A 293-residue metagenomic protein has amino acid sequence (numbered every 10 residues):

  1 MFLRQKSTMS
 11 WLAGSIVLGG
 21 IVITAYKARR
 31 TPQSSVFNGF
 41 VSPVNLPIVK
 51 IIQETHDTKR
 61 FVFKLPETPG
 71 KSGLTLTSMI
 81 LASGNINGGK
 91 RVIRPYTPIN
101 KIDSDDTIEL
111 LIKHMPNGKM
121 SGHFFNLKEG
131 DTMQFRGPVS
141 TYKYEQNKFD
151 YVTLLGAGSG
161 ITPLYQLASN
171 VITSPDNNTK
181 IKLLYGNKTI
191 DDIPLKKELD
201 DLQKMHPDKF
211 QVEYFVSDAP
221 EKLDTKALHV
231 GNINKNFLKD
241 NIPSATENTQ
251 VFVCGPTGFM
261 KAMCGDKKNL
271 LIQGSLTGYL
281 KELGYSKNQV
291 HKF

Functional and structural regions predicted by a protein language model:
M1-L12, Y26-G39: Short amphipathic, positively biased membrane-proximal segments that drive organelle/inner-membrane targeting
F2-V22, L184, T189-F293: Reductase modules of NAD(P)H-dependent flavoproteins
Q33-D131, T189, S217-D218: Ferredoxin-reductase
T77, G160, P256: Short, conserved phosphate/pyrophosphate- and ester-handling motifs at nucleotide-, phospho-/glycolipid
G137-K148: A short, basic/flexible loop-to-alpha-helix module at the beginning of a structural domain
F149, I172-I181: Conserved S-adenosyl-L-methionine
Y151-T153, Q250: Structural motif
P163-P175: Histidine-anchored nucleotide/phosphate-binding helix
